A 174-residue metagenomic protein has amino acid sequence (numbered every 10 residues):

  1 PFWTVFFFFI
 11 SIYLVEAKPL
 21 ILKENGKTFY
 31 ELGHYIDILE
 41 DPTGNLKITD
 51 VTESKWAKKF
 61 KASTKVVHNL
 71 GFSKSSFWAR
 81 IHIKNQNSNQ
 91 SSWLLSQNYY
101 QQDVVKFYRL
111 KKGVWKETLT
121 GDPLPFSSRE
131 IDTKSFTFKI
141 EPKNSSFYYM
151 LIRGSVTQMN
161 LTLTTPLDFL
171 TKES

Functional and structural regions predicted by a protein language model:
P1-W3: Bacterial N-terminal signal peptides that target proteins for export
F6-E16: Hydrophobic h-region of N-terminal signal peptides that target proteins for export in Gram-negative bacteria
K18-E173: Soluble non-transmembrane domains of integral membrane proteins
